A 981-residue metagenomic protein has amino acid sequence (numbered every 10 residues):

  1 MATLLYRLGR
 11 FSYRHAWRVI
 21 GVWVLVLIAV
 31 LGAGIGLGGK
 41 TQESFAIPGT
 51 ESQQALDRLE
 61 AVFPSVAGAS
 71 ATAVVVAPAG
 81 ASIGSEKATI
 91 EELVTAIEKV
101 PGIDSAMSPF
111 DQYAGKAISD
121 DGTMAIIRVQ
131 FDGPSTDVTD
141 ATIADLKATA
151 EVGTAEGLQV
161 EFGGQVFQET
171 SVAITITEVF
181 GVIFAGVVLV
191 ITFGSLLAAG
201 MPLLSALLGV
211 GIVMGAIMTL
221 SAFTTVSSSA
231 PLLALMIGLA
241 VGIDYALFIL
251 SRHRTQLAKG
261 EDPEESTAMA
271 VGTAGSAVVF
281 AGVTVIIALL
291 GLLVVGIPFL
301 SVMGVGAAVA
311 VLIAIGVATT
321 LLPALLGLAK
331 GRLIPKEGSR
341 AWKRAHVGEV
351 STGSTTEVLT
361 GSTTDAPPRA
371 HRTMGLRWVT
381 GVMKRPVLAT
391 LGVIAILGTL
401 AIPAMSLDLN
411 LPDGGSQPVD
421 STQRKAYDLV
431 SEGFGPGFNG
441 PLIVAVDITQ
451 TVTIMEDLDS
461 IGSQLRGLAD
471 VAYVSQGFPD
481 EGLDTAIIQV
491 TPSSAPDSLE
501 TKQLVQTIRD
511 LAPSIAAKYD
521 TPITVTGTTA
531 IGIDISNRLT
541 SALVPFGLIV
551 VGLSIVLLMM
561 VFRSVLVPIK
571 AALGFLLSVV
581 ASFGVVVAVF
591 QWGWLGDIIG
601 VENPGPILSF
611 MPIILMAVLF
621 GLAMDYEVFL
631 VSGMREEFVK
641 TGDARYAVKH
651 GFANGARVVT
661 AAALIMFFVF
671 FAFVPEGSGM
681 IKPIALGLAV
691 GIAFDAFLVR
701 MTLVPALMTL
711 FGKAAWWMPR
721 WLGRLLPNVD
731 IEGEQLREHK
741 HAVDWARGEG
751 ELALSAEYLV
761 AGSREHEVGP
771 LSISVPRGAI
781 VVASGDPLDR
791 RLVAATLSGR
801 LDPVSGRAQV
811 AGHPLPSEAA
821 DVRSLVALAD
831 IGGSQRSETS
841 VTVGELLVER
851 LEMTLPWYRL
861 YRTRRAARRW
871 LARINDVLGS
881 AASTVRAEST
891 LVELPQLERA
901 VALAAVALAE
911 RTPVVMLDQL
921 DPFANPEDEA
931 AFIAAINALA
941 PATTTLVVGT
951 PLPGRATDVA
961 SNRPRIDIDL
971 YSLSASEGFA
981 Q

Functional and structural regions predicted by a protein language model:
M1-G39, I103, G133-L409, T528-S755: Membrane-embedded transmembrane helical bundles of large multi-pass transporters/channels
G49-S70, A79-G164, S406-G596: Structured non-transmembrane domains adjacent to transmembrane bundles in polytopic membrane proteins
G181, V618, V781-V782, A820-Q835 (+2 more regions): ABC nucleotide-binding domain signature
A753, V760-S772, L788: A short, flexible loop at the N-terminus of ABC-type nucleotide-binding domains that lies
H766-E767, P776-D802: Glycine-rich P-loop/Walker A and Walker A-like loops and their local beta1-loop-alpha1 context in P-loop NTPases
P803-P814, V822: Conserved ABC transporter NBD signature motif
I831-G833, E838-V877: Q-loop/switch helix immediately C-terminal to the Walker
T884, Q896-M916: GG-anchored amphipathic helix commonly corresponding to the ABC/SMC/Rad50 NBD signature/C-loop
